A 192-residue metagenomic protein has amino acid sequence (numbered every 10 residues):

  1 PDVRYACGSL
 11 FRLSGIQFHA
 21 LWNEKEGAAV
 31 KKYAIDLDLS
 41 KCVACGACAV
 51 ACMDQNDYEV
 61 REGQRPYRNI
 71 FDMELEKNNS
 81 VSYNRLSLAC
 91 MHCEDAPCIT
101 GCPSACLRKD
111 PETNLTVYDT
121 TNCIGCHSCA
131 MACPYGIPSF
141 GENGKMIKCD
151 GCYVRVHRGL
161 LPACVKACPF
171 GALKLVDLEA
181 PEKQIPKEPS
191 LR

Functional and structural regions predicted by a protein language model:
R4, N23, Q64-E94, I99-T100 (+1 more regions): Flanking helices and flexible, charged tails adjoining ferredoxin-like Fe-S electron-transfer domains in multi-subunit
F11-A29: Short, Lys/Arg-enriched N-terminal segments with co-localized hydrophobic residues within the first ~10-30 amino acids
K31-S40, M53-N69: N-terminal cysteine/histidine-rich coordination modules
D38-L39, S104, T120: Aromatic-flanked redox-active Cys/Sec active sites in thiol-based oxidoreductases, especially the WC-centered
A49-V50, D54-Q55, D72-E76: A positional/architectural concept
H92-C106, D110, L115: Ordered, amphipathic secondary-structure segments that act as subunit-interaction surfaces in large macromolecular
